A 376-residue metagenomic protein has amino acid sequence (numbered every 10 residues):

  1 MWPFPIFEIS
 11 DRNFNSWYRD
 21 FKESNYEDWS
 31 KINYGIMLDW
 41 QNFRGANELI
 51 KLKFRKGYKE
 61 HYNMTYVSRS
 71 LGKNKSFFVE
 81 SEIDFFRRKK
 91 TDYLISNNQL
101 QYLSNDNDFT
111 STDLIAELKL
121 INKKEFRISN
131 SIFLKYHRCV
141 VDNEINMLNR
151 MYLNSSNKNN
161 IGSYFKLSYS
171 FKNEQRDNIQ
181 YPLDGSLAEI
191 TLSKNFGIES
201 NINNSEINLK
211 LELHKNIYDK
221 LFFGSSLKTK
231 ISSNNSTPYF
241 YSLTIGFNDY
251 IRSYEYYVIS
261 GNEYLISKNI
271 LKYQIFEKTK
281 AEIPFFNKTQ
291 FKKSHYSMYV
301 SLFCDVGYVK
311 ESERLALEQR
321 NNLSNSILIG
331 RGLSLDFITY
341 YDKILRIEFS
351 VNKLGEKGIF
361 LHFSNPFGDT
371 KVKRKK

Functional and structural regions predicted by a protein language model:
M1-S81, K158-L183, E263, V309-R314 (+3 more regions): Outer-membrane beta-barrel initiation region
F7, W17-D20, N63-V67, T91-L100 (+7 more regions): Outer-membrane beta-barrel translocator domains and adjoining extracellular loop/strand segments of Gram-negative
F7-E8, N157, Y164-K293: C-terminal outer-membrane beta-barrel translocator/porin domains of Gram-negative envelope proteins and their
I9-N13, W40-N42, F54-E60, S68-S70 (+12 more regions): Transmembrane beta-strands of outer-membrane beta-barrel pores
S16, E82-K123, S225-N262, K357 (+1 more regions): Outer-membrane beta-barrel translocator/channel fold
S30-Y34, Y58-Y62, T110-A116, I161-L167 (+8 more regions): Residues that define the transmembrane beta-barrel architecture of outer-membrane proteins
R44-I50, K73-F78, R88-K89, F126-N130 (+5 more regions): Repeated loop/turn-to-beta-strand initiation elements of outer-membrane beta-barrel proteins
S168, L271, F337, E356-K376: Outer-membrane beta-barrel "beta-signal"
